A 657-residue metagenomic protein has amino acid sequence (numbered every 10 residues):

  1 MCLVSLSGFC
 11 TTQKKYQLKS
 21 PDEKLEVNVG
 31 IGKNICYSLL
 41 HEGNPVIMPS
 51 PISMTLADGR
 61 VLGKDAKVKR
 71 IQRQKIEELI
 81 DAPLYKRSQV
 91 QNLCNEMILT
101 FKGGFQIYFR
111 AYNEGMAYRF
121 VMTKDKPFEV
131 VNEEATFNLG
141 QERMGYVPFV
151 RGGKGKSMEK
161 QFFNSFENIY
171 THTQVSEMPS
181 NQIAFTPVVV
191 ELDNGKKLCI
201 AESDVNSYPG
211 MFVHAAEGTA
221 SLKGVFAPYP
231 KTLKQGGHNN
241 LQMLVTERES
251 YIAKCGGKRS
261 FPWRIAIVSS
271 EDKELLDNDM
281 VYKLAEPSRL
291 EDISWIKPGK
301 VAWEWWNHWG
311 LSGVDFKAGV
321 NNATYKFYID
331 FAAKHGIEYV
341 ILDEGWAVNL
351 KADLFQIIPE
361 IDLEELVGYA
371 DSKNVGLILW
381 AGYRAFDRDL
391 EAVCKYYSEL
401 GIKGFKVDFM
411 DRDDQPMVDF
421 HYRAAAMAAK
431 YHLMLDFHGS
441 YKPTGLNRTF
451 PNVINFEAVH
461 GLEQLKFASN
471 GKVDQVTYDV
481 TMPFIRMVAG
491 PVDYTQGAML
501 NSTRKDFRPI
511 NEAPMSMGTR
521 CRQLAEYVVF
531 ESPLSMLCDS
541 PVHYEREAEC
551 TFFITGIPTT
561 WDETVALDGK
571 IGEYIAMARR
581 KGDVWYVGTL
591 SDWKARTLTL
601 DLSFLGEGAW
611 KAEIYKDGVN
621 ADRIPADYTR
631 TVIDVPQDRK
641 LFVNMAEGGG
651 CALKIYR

Functional and structural regions predicted by a protein language model:
M1-K14: Bacterial Sec-dependent N-terminal signal peptides
K14-Y282: N-terminal accessory beta-strand-rich subdomains and adjacent acidic, glycine-rich linkers that precede catalytic cores
I252-F331, H335: An acidic-aromatic substrate-binding cleft motif
A332, D408, L435, V529 (+1 more regions): Conserved, mostly hydrophobic/aromatic
D343-T519: Aromatic- and carboxylate-enriched substrate-binding clefts and catalytic-loop regions of carbohydrate-active enzymes
D539-Y586, L590, D622-A626: Glycan-recognition and catalytic regions of carbohydrate-active enzymes
I571-W610, C651-A652: Carbohydrate-binding surface patches
V632-R657: C-terminal beta-strand-rich structural cap/linker in extracellular carbohydrate-active enzymes
